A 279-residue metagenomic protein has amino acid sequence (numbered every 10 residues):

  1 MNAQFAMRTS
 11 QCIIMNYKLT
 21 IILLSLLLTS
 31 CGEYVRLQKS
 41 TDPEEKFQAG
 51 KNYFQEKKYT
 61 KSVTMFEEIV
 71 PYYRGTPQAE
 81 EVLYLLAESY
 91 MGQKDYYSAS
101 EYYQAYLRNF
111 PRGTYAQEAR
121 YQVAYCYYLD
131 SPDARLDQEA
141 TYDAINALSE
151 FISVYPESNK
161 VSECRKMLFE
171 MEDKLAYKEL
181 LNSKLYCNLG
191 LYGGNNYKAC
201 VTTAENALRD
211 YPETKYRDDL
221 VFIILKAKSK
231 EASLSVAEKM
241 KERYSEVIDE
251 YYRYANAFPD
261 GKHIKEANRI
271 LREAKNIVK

Functional and structural regions predicted by a protein language model:
M1-Q4, R8-C31: Sec-dependent bacterial lipoprotein signal peptides
L27, C31-K279: Acidic, polar-rich low-complexity tracts and alpha-helical solenoid repeat scaffolds
